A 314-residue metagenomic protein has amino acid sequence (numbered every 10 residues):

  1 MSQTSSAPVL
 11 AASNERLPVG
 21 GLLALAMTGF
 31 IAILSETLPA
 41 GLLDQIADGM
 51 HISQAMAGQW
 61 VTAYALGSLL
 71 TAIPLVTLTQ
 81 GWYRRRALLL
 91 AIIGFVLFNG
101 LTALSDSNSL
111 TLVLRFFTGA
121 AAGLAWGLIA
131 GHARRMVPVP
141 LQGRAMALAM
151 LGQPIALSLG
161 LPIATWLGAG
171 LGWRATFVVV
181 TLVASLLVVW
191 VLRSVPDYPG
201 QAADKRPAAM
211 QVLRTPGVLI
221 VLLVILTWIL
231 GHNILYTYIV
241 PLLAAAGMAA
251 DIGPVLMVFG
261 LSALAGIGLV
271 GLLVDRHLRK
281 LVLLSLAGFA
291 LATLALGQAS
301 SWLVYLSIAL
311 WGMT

Functional and structural regions predicted by a protein language model:
G21-Q54, A72, L235-V240: Extracytoplasmic
H51, Y83, L104-L110, Q298-S300: Helix-breaking motifs and short loop linkers at transmembrane-helix boundaries and internal kinks in secondary membrane
T71-R84, G266-L278: Helix-to-loop junctions at the C-terminal end of transmembrane segments in multipass secondary transporters
G94, F98-L101, S109-T118, W302-W311: Paired small-residue
N108-L110, P138-R193, L242: Helix-loop-helix hairpin linking two adjacent transmembrane segments in secondary transporters
L114-Q153: Cytoplasmic helix-loop-helix junction between adjacent transmembrane helices in 12-TM secondary transporters
L219-M257: Extracytoplasmic gate region of multi-pass secondary transporters
K280-T314: C-terminal transmembrane helical hairpin of 12-TM major facilitator-type secondary transporters
